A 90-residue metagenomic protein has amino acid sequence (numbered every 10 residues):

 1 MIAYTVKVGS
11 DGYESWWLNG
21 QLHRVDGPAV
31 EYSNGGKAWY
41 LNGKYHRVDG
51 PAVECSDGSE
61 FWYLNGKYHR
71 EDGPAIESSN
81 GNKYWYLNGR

Functional and structural regions predicted by a protein language model:
M1-R90: Glycine/tyrosine- and acidic-biased, solvent-exposed loop/turn segments at the edges of beta-strands
